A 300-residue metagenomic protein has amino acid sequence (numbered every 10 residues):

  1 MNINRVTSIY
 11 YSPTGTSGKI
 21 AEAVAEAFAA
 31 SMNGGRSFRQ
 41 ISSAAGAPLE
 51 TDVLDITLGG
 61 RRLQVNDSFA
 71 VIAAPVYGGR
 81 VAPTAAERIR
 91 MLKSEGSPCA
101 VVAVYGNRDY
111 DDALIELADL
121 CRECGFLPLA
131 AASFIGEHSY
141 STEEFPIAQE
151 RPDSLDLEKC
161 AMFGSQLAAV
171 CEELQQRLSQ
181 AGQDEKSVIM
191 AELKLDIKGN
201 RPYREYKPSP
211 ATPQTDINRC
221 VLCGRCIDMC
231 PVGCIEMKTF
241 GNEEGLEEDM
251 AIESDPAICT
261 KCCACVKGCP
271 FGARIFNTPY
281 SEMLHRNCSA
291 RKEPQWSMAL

Functional and structural regions predicted by a protein language model:
M1-I20, E26-L54, G59-P210, N277-L300: FMN-binding flavodoxin-like domain, especially the glycine-rich phosphate-binding loop
V104, N218, F240: Histidine- and/or cysteine-centered catalytic micro-motif in compact active-site loops
T215, R225-E253, A264-S281: Iron-sulfur cluster-binding cysteine motifs and their immediate structural context in ferredoxin-like electron-transfer
